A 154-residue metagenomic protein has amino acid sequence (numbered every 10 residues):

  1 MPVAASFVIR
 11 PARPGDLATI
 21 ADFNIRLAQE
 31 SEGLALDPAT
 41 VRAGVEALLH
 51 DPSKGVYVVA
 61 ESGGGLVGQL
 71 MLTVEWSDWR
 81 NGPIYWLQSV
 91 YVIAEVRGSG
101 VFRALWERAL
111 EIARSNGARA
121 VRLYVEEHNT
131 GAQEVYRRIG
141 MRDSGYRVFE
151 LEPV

Functional and structural regions predicted by a protein language model:
M1-A4: Basic/polar N-terminal segments that are highly enriched at the extreme N-terminus, encompassing both cleavable
F7, P11-A18, D22-G82, Q88 (+5 more regions): Acetyl-CoA-dependent GNAT
I20, V125, F149: Vicinal oxygen chelate
A60, G98-R103: Glycine-rich acyl-CoA binding loop
W86, G117-R119, G145: Short loop/turn motifs at secondary-structure junctions
I93-E95, S99, E127-H128: Active-site acidic-Proline motif in GNAT/NAT acetyltransferases
R103, E107, E127-G145, L151: Conserved active-site alpha-helix within GNAT-family acetyltransferase domains
A113-Y124: Conserved GNAT acetyl-CoA-binding A-motif
